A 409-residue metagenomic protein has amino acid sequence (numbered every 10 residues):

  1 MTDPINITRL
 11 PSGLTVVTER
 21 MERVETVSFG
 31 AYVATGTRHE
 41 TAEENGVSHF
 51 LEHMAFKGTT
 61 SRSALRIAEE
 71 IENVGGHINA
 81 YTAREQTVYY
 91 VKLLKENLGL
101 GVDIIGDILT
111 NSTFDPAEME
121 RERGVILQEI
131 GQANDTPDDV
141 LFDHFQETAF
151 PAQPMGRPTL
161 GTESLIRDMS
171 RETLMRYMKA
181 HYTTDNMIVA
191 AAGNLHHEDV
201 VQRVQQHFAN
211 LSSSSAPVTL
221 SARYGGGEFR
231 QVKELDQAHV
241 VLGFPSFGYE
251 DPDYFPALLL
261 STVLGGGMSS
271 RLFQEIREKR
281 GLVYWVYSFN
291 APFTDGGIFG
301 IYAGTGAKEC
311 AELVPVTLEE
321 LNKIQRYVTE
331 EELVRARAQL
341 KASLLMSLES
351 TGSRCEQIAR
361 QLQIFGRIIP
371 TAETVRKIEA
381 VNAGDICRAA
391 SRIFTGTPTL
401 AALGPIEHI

Functional and structural regions predicted by a protein language model:
T2-D3, G225-E228, R271: Short beta-strand-initiation
D3-I5, R9, R20, A64-T219 (+6 more regions): Charge-rich, well-structured scaffold segments of protease-associated domains
G13, R20-I71, F145, Y182 (+2 more regions): Active/ligand-binding-proximal structured segments within catalytic/core domains that scaffold catalytic residues
E22-E25, A83, L235-D236: Short strand-connecting beta-turns/loops that link adjacent beta-strands
T26-S28, Q237, I298: Conserved catalytic motifs of the protein kinase core domain
F29-A31, I105, A238-V240: A short acidic-to-branched-hydrophobic micro-motif
H49, H53, H197, H239: Histidine-centered active-site/metal-ligand motif
T219-G225, E275: Catalytic cores of enzymes that engage adenine nucleotides and/or redox cofactors via long glycine-rich, Lys/Arg/His
